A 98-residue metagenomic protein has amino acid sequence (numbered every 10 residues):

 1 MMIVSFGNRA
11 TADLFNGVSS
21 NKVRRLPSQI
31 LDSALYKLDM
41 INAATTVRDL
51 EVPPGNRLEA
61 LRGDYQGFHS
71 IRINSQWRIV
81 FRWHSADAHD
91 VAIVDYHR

Functional and structural regions predicted by a protein language model:
M1, R62, F68-R98: Enriched for short, Lys/Arg-rich terminal
M1-K37: Arg/Lys-rich, positively charged N-terminal/basic patches that mediate binding to nucleic acids
G7, A34-K37, R57, L61 (+1 more regions): Amphipathic alpha-helical interface surfaces
P27-P54: Short, solvent-exposed, low-complexity loop/linker segments
T45-H69: A short, surface-exposed loop/turn module that caps and links secondary-structure elements
